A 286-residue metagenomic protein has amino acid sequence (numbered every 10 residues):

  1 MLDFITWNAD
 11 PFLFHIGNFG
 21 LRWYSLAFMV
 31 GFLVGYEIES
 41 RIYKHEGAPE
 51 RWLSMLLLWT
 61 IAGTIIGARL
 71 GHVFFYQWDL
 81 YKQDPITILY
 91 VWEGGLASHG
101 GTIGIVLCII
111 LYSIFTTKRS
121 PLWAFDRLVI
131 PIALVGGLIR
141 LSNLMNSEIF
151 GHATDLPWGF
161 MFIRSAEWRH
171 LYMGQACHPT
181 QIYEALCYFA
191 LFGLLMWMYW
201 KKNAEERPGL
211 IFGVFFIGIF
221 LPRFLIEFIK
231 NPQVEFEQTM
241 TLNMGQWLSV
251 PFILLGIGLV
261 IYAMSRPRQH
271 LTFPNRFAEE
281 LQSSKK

Functional and structural regions predicted by a protein language model:
M1-K286: A feature for loop-to-transmembrane-helix boundaries and adjacent hydrophobic helices in multi-pass integral membrane
